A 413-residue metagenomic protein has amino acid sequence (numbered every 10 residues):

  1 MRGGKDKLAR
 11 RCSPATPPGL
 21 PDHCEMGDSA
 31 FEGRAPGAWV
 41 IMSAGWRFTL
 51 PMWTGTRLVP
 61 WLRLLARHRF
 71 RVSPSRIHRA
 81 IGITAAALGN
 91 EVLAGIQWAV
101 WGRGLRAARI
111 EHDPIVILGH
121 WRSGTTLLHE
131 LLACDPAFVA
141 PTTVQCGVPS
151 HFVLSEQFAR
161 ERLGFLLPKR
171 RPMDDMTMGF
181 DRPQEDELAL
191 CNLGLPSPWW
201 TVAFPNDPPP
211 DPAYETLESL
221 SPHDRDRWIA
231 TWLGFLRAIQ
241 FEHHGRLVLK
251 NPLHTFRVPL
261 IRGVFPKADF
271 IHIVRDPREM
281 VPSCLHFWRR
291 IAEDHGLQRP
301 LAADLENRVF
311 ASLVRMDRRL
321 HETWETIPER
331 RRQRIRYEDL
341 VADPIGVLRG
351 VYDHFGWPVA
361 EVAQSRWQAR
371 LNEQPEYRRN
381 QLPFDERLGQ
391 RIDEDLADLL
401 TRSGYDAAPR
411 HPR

Functional and structural regions predicted by a protein language model:
G37-Q97, L105, A213-E218, H223-I229 (+3 more regions): PAPS-dependent sulfotransferases, especially Golgi type II membrane carbohydrate sulfotransferases
I96-I117, C146-S150, S155-F158: N-terminal signal-anchor transmembrane helix
I117-A133: Glycine-rich phosphate-binding P-loop
L118-H120, V248-P252, Y337: Short His-Asn-centered micro-motif
D135-T143: Post-Walker A helix-loop "phosphate-sensing" segment adjacent to the P-loop in P-loop NTPases
Q145-L247: PAPS-dependent sulfation machinery
K250, I261-H286: Conserved phosphate-donor/acceptor-positioning beta-strand/loop module used by diverse small-molecule
